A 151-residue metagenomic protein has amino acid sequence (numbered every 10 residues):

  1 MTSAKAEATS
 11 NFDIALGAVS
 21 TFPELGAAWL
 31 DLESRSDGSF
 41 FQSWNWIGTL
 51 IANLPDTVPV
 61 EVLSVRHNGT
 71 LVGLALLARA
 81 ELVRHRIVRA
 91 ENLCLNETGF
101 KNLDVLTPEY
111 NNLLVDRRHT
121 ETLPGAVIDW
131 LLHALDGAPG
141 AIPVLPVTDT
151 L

Functional and structural regions predicted by a protein language model:
M1-L151: N-acyltransferase acceptor-side catalytic subdomain
